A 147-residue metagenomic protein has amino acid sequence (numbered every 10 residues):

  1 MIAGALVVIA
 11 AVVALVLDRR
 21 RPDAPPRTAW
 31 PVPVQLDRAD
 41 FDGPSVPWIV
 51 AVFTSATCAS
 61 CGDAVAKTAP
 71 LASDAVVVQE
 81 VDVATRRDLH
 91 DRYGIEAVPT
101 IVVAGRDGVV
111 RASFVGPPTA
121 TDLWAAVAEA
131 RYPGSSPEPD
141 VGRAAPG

Functional and structural regions predicted by a protein language model:
M1-P33, A144: N-terminal targeting signals for export/organelle localization
P31-L36, E80-A84: Short gly/ser/thr-rich secondary-structure transition/capping motifs
D40-T68: Local sequence-structure signature of Cys/Sec-based thiol-disulfide redox active-site neighborhoods
A51, C61, E96-A104, V127: Hydrophobic multi-pass inner-membrane translocation pores used for secretion and envelope-lipid/glycan export
A66-D82: Conserved helix-turn-beta segment immediately C-terminal to the redox Cys motif in thioredoxin-like folds
D74-V76, G94, R111-V115: Cys/His-clustered metal-coordination modules, chiefly Zn-binding fingers
V78-A97, D107, A120-Y132: Thioredoxin-like thiol-disulfide oxidoreductase module
A104-G147: Non-catalytic, surface beta->alpha helical segment in thiol-disulfide oxidoreductase systems
